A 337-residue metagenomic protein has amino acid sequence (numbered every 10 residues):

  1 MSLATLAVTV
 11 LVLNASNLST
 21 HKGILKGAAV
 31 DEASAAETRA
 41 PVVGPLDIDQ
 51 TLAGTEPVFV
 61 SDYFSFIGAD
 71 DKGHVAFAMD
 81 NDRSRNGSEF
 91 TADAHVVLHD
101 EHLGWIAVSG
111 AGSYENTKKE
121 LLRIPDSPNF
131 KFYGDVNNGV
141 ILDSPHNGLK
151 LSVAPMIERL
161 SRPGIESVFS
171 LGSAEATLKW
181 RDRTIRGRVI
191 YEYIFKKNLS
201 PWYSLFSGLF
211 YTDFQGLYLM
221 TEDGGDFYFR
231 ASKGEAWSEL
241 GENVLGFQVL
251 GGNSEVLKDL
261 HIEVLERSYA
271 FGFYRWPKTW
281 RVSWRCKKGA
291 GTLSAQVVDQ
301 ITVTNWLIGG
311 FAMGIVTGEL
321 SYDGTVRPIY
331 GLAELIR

Functional and structural regions predicted by a protein language model:
S2-N14: Hydrophobic membrane-insertion alpha-helices, especially the h-region of bacterial N-terminal signal peptides
N14-R337: Structured soluble/peripheral alpha/beta segments that form catalytic or ligand/cofactor-binding pockets
